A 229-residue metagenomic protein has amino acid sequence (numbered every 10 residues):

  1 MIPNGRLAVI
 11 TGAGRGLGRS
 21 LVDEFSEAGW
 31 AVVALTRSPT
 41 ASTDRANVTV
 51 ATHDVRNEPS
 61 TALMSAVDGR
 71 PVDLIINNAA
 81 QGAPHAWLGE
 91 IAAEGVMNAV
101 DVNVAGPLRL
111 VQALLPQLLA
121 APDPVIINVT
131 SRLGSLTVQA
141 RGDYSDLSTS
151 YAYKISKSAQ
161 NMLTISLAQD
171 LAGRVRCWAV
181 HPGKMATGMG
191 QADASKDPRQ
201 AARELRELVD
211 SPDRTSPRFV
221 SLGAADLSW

Functional and structural regions predicted by a protein language model:
I10-T11, N77-A80, V125-S131, R176-H181: Structural signature of the Rossmann-like NAD(P)-dependent dehydrogenase/reductase core
G14-E24: N-terminal Rossmann NAD(P)H-binding glycine-rich loop of SDR-like oxidoreductase domains
A28-S42: Conserved glycine-rich Rossmann-like NAD(P)H-binding loop of the short-chain dehydrogenase/reductase
R45-P59: Rossmann-fold cofactor-recognition segment
I76, L110-L114, L118, L163-T164: Hydrophobic positions on the long internal alpha-helix of Rossmann-like NAD(P)-dependent oxidoreductase domains
Q81, G89-V100, L119, D123-L171: Catalytic loop of short-chain dehydrogenase/reductase
S158, A172-G173, A179-V180, M185 (+1 more regions): C-terminal helical subdomain
